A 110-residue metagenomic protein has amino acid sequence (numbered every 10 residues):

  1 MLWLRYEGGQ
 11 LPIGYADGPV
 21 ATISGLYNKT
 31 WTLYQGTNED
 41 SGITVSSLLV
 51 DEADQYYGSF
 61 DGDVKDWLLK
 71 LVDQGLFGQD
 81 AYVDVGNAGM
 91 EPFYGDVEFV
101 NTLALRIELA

Functional and structural regions predicted by a protein language model:
M1-V20: Extracellular-facing segments of soluble proteins and assemblies that are Gly/Ser/Thr-biased and enriched in aromatics
Y34: Aromatic/basic-lined ligand-recognition segments that form π-stacking hydrophobic pockets flanked by Lys/Arg to engage
S46, V50-A110: Long, compositionally biased interface segments
